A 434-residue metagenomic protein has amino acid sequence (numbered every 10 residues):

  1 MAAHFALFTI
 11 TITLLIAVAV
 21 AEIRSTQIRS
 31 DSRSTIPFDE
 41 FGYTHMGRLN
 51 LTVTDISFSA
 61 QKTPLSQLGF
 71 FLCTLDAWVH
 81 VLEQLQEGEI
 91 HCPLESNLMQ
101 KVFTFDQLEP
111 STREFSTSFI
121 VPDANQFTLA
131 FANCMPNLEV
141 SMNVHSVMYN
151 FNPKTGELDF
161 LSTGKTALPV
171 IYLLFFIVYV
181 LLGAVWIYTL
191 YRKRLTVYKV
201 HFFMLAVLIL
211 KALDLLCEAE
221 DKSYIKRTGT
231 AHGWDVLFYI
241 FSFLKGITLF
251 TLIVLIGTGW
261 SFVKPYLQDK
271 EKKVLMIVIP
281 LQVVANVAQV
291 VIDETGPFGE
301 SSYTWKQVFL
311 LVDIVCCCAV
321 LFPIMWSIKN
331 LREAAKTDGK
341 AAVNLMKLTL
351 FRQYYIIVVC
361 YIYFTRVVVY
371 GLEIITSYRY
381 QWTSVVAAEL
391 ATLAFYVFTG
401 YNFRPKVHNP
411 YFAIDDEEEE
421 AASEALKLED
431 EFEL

Functional and structural regions predicted by a protein language model:
A2-T166: Soluble extramembrane domains flanking the early transmembrane region of eukaryotic membrane proteins
L51, F127-F131, I187, G257 (+2 more regions): Structural signal for hydrophobic/aromatic residues that build the beta-strand cores of folded beta-sheet domains
I56, C134, R192, F262 (+1 more regions): Residue-level marker of positions within ordered structural domains that often coincide with functionally constrained
M148-V284: Hydrophobic alpha-helical transmembrane segments corresponding to the first two to three helices of multi-pass helical
T230-L434: Generic detector of multi-pass transmembrane helix bundles and their immediately adjacent loops in polytopic membrane
